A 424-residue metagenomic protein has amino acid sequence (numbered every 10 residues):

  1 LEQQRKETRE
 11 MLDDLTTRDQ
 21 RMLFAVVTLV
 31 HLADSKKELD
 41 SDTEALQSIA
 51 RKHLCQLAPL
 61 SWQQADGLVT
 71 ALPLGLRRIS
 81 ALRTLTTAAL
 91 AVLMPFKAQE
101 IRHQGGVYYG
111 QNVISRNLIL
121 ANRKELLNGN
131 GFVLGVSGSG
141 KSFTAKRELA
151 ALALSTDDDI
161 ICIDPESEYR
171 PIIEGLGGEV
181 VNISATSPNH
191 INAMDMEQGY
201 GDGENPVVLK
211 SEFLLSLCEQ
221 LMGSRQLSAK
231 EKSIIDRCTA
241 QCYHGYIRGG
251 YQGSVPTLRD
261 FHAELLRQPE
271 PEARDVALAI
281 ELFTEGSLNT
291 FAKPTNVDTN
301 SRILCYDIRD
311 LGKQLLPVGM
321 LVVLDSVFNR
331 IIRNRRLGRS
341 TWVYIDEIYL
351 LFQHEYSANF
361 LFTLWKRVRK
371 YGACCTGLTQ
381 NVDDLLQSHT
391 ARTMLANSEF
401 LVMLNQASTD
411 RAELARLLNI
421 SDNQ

Functional and structural regions predicted by a protein language model:
L1-A98: Extended, folded cores of ATP/NTP-driven motor/assembly subunits in large transport and secretion machines
C55-Q56, D66-I119, K124-E125, S167-E179 (+2 more regions): P-loop NTPase motor domains
V133: Hydrophobic anchor at the beta1->P-loop junction of P-loop NTPases
V136: P-loop (Walker A) phosphate-binding loop of NTP-binding proteins
K141: Conserved lysine of the Walker
T144: Hydrophobic positions on the alpha1 helix immediately C-terminal to the Walker A/P-loop
A151-I161, N329: Post-Walker A helix-loop "phosphate-sensing" segment adjacent to the P-loop in P-loop NTPases
G177-N182, H389-L404: A short helix-turn-beta junction within AAA+ P-loop NTPase domains corresponding to the substrate/partner-engaging
